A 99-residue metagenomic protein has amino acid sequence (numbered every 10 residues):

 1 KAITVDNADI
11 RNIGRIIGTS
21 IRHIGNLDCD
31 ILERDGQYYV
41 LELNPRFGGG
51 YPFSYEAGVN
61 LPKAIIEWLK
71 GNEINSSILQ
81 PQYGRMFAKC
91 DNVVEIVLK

Functional and structural regions predicted by a protein language model:
K1-R22, N26, N44-K70, M86-V97: ATP-dependent carboxylate/phosphate-activation module, predominantly the ATP-grasp catalytic core and closely related
I24-D35: A short glycine-rich, hydrophobically flanked beta-strand micro-motif that places a catalytic Asp/Glu for divalent metal
Y39-E42: Protein kinase-like catalytic core scaffold
I74-L79: A short alpha-helix-loop-beta-strand transition element characteristic of N-terminal alpha/beta dinucleotide-binding
P81-R85: Alpha-helical, hydrophobic structural elements that either
